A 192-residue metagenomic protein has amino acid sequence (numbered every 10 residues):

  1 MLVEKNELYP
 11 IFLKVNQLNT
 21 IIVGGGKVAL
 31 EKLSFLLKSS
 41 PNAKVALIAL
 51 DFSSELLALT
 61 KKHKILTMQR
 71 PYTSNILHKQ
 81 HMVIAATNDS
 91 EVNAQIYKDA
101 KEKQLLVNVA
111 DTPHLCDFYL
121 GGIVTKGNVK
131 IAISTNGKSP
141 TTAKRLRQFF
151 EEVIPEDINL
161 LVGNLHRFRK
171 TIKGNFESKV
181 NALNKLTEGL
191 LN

Functional and structural regions predicted by a protein language model:
M1-L59: Hydrophobic, well-ordered beta-alpha structural blocks that scaffold small-molecule cofactor pockets
N19, H81-M82: Structural motif
K27-V28, E91, G137: Residue-level detector of alpha-helix initiation sites
A49, T67-P71, D111: Short loop/edge segments at beta-strand edges and connector loops that shape dinucleotide/nucleotide cofactor-binding
T60-I76: Glycine-rich, highly charged phosphate/nucleotide-binding loops
M82-N88, N93-Y119: ADP-ribose/adenylate-binding Rossmann-like module
L106-N159: E1/E1-like adenylate-forming module used to activate ubiquitin-like modifiers and sulfur-carrier proteins
G137-N192: An accessory alpha-helical subdomain
